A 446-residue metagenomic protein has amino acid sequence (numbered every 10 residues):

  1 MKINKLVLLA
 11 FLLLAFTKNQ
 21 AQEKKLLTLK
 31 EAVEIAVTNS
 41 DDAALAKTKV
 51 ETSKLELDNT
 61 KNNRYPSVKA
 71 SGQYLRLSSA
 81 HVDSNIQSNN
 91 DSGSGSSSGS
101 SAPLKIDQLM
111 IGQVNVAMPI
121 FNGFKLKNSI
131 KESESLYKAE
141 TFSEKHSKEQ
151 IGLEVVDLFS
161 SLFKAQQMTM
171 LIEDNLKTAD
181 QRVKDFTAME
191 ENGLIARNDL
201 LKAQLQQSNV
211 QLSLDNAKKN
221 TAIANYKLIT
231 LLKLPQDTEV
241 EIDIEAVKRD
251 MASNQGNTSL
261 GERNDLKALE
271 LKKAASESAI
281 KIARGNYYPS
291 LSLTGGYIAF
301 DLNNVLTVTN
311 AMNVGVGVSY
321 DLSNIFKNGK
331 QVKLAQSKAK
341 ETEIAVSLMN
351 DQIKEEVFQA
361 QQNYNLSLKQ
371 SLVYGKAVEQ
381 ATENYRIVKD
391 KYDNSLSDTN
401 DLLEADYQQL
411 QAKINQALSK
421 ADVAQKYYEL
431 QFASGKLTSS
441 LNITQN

Functional and structural regions predicted by a protein language model:
M1-L29, N446: Bacterial Sec-dependent N-terminal signal peptides
Q20-Q22, S78, Q236, N415-N446: Acidic, low-complexity, intrinsically disordered peripheral segments
A21-K69, Q73, S79, L232-E277 (+2 more regions): Bacterial Sec-pathway N-terminal export signals of envelope proteins
L27, L55, Q150-L260, S367 (+2 more regions): Periplasmic alpha-helical coiled-coil/stalk elements that build and connect Gram-negative outer-membrane
A44, S67-N85, S101-D107, A117-H146 (+3 more regions): Small/polar (Gly/Ser/Thr/Ala-rich) solvent-exposed segments that form structured loops/beta-strands/short helices used
L45-T60, S147, I151-M170, A188 (+4 more regions): Amphipathic alpha-helical coiled-coil segments
S94-S100, E262, A299-F300: Extracytoplasmic loops and strand-loop junctions of Gram-negative outer membrane beta-barrel proteins
L109-I111, D157, K202, S290 (+1 more regions): Transmembrane beta-barrel architecture of outer-membrane proteins
